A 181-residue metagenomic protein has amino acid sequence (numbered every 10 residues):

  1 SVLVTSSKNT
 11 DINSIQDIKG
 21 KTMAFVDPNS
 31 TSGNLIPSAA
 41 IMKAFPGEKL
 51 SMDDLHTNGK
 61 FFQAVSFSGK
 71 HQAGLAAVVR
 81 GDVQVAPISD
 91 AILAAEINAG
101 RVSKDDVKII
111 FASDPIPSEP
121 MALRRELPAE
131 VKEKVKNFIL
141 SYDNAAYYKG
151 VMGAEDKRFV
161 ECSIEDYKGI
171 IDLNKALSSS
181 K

Functional and structural regions predicted by a protein language model:
S1-L50: A conserved helix-loop-strand patch within extracytoplasmic ligand-binding domains of the periplasmic binding
S1-V2, N58-K60, E96-I139, K149 (+1 more regions): Periplasmic-binding protein-like
S7, D90-A91, S113, R125: Short secondary-structure boundary segments
N9-D11, P28-S32, Q72-A73, A91-A94 (+1 more regions): Solvent-exposed loop/turn segments at secondary-structure junctions within structured extracellular/periplasmic domains
M23-T31, A64-V65, V79-V83, A122-R124 (+1 more regions): Second-shell loop/turn segments in exported
F25-A40, K134-K181: Ligand-binding clefts/hinges and TM-proximal coupling segments of bilobed small-molecule sensing domains
G33-F67, A95-V102, A176: Ligand-binding cleft/hinge of the Venus flytrap
P37-K43, A76-K104, V151: A ligand-binding cleft/hinge motif common to bilobed small-molecule-binding domains
